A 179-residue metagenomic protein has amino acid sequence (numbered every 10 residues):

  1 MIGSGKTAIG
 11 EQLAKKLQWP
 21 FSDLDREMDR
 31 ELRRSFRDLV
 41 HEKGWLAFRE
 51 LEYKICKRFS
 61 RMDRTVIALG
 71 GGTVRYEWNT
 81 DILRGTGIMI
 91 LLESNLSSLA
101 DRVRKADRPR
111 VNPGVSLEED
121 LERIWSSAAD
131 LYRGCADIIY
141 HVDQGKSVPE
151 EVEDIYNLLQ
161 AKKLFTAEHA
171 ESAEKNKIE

Functional and structural regions predicted by a protein language model:
M1: P-loop (Walker A) phosphate-binding loop of NTP-binding proteins
T7: Walker A/P-loop
Q12, K16, S126-T166, A170: NTP-dependent small-molecule kinase module
D23-I82, P109: ATP-dependent small-molecule kinase phosphotransfer cores that center on conserved nucleotide phosphate-binding segments
L32, E52, S60, R102-V103 (+2 more regions): Short, flexible helix/strand-to-coil boundary loops that buttress conserved ligand/catalytic motifs in alpha/beta
T65, I88, D137-I138: Well-ordered beta-strand positions
G71-V74, N95-S97, G145: Short glycine-rich anion-binding loops that position phosphate/pyrophosphate groups of nucleotides and phosphorylated
G85-D130: A glycine- and Lys/Arg-enriched "phosphate-lid" helix/loop adjacent to the NTP-binding pocket of small-molecule kinases
